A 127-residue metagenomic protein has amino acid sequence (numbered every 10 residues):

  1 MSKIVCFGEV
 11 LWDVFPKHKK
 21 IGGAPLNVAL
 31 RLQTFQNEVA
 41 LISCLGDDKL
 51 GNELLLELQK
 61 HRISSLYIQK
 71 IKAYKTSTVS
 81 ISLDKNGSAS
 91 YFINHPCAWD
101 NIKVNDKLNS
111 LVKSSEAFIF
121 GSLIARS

Functional and structural regions predicted by a protein language model:
M1, K75-S77: A structure-centric signal for secondary-structure junctions around beta-strands
M1-S64: Glycine-rich phosphate/adenosyl-contacting loop at the front of the ribokinase-like
S2-V5, E57-K60, S65-K70, K85-S127: Ribokinase/PfkB-type carbohydrate-kinase core domain
L45-G46, L66-K75: Beta-strand->loop->alpha-helix junctions that form or flank phosphate-binding loops in nucleotide-handling enzymes
T78-S82: Short beta-strand scaffold segments in enzyme catalytic cores
